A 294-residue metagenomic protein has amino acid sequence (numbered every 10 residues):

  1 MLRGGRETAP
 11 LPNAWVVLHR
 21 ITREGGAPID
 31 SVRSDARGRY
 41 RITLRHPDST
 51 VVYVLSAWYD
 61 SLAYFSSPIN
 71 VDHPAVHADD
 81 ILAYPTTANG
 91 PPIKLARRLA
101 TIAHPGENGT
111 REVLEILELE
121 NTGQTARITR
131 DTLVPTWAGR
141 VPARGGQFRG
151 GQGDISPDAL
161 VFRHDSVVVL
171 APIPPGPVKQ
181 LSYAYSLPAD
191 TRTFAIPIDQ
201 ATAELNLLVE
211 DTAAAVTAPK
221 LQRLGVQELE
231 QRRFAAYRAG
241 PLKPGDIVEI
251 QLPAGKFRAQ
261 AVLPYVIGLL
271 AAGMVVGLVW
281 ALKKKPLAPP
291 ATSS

Functional and structural regions predicted by a protein language model:
M1-S293: Lumenal/extracellular ectodomains and adaptor appendage modules of the eukaryotic vesicle/secretory system
